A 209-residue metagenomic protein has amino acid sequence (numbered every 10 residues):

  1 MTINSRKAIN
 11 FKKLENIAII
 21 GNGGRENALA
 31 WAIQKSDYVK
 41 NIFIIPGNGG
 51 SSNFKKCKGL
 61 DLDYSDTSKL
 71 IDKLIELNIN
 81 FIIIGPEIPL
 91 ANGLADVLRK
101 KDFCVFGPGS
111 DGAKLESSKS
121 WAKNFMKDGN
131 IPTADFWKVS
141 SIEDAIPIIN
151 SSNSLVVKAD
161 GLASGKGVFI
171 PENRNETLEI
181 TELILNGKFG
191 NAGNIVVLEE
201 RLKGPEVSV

Functional and structural regions predicted by a protein language model:
M1-S110: ATP-binding N-terminal substructure of ATP-dependent carboxylate-amine bond-forming enzymes
I9-K12, K35, S52-N53, F106 (+5 more regions): Solvent-exposed alpha-helices and their adjacent loops that cap or buttress functional pockets in soluble metabolic
I20-G21, G85, V157-D160, E199: Short beta-strand segments
A32, S36, L77, K101 (+3 more regions): Change "in soluble alpha/beta enzymes" to "in soluble alpha/beta proteins
K58-S65, W137-S141, P171: Short acidic-hydrophobic, aromatic-tinged amphipathic segments that line or gate anion-handling sites
F81, P132-A134, L155-V157, P171-S208: Conserved ATP-binding module of the ATP-grasp superfamily
N92-G93, G165-K166, V207: Glycine/Thr-rich phosphate-binding loops of Rossmann-like dinucleotide-binding domains
P108-G167: A conserved helix-loop-beta module that forms one wall/lid of the active-site cleft in ATP-utilizing catalytic domains
